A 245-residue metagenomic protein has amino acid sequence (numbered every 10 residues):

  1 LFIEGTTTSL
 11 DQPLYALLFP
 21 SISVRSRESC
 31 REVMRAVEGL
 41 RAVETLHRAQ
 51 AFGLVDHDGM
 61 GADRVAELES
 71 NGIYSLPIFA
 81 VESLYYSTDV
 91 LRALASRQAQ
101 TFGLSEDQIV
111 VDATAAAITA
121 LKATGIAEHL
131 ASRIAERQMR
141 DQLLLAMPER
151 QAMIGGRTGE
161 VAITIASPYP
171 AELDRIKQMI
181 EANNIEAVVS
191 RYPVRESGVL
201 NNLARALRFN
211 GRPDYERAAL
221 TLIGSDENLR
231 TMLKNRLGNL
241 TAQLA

Functional and structural regions predicted by a protein language model:
L1-S83, A95, T101-G103: Conserved helicase/translocase motor-coupling segment
G5, G39, G53, G59-G61 (+8 more regions): Residue-identity detector for glycine
Y15, F19, L40-E44, Q138 (+2 more regions): Hydrophobic, Leu/Ile/Phe/Ala-enriched alpha-helical segments that form helix-helix packing faces
A16, M34-E38, V65-A66, E82 (+9 more regions): Generic detector of well-ordered alpha-helical segments enriched in charged/polar residues, highlighting helical
P20-S23, S105, A127, N210: Short coil/loop linkers at secondary-structure junctions
I22, S26, Y86-A93, I176 (+2 more regions): Residue-level detector of solvent-exposed, low-hydrophobicity positions
D56, M60, E67-R175: Activity-critical C-terminal alpha-helical subdomain
D141-A245: Extended, basic/helix-rich recognition subdomains
